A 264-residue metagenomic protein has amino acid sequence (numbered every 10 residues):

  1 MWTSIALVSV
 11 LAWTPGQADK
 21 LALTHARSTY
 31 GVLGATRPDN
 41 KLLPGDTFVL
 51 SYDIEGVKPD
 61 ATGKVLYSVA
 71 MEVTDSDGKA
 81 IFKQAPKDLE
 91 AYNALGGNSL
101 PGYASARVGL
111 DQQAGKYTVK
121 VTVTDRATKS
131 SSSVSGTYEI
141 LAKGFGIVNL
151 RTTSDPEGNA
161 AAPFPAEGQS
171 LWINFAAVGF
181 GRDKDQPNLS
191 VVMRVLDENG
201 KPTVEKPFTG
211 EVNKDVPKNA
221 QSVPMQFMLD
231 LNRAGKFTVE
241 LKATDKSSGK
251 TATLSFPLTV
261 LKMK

Functional and structural regions predicted by a protein language model:
W2-P15: Hydrophobic h-region of N-terminal signal peptides that target proteins for export in Gram-negative bacteria
W13-K264: Intrinsically disordered, low-complexity terminal regions enriched in Ser/Thr/Pro/Gly and charged residues
